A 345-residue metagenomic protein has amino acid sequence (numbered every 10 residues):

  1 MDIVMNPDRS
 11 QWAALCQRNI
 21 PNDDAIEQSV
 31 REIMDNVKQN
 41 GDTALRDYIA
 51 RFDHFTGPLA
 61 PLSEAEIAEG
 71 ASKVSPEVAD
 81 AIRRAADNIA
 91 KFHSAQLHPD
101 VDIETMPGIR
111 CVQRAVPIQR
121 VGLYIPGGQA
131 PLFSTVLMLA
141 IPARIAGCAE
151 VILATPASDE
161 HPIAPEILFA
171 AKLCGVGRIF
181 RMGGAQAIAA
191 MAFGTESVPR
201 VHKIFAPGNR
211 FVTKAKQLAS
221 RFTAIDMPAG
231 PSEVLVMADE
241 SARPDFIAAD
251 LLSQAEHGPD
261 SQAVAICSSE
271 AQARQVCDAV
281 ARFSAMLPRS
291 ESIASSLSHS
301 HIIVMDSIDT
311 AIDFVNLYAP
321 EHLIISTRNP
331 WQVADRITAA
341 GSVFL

Functional and structural regions predicted by a protein language model:
M1-P7, R178-G183, I302-S307: Short acidic-hydrophobic, aromatic-tinged amphipathic segments that line or gate anion-handling sites
M1-Q119: N-terminal Rossmann-like NAD(P)+-binding subdomain of aldehyde/semialdehyde dehydrogenases
P61-S75, P228-L235, H257-A273, D278-V304: Flexible, acidic loop-helix segments that line cofactor/substrate-binding pockets
I103-F169: Conserved small-residue-rich beta-alpha loop and adjacent elements that most often cradle the phosphate/pyrophosphate
S134, I145-P162, A238-F246, D250-P288: Glycine-rich phosphate/diphosphate-binding loop of Rossmann-like nucleotide-binding domains
L173-Q262: Conserved NAD(P)+-binding/catalytic subdomain of aldehyde/semialdehyde dehydrogenases
L317-L345: C-terminal core of ALDH-fold dehydrogenases
